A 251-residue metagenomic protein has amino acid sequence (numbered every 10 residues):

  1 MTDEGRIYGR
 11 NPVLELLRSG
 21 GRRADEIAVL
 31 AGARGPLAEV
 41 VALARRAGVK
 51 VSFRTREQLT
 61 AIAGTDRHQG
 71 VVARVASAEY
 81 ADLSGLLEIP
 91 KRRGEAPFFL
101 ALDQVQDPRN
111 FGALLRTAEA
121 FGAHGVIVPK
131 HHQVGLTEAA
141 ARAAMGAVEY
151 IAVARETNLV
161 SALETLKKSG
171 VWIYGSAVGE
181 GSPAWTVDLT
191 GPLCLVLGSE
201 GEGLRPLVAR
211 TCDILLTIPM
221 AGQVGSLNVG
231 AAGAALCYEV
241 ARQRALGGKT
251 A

Functional and structural regions predicted by a protein language model:
M1-I89: N-terminal positively charged helical leader segments and presequences
L14, A120, R142-A147, P206-A251: Structured adenosyl-cofactor binding patch, chiefly the S-adenosyl-L-methionine
E15-R18, R22, E88-S182: RNA substrate-binding interface of SAM-dependent RNA methyltransferases
P36, Q133-A139, E202-T211: Short, glycine/polar-rich helix-capping loops at beta-to-alpha or helix-loop-helix junctions that flank or form
T55, A76, D103, P129-K130 (+5 more regions): Short beta->alpha connector loops at strand-helix junctions that form conserved, small/polar/Pro-enriched
I62-A76, A144-A147, A152-A154, T190-G198: Short basic, glycine-rich beta-strand/loop surfaces that mediate nucleic-acid
Y174-N228: Active-site/ligand-binding-proximal alpha/beta "capping" segment
